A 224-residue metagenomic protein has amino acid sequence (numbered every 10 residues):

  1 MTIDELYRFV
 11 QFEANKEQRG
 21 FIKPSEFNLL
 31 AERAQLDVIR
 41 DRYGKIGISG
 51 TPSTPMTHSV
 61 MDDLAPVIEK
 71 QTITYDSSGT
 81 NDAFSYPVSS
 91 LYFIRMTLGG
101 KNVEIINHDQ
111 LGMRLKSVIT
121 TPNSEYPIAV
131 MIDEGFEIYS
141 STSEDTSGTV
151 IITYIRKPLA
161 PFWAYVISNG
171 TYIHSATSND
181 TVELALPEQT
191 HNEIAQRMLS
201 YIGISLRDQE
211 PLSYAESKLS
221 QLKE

Functional and structural regions predicted by a protein language model:
M1-E224: Glycine-enriched, solvent-exposed interface loops adjoining structured elements
